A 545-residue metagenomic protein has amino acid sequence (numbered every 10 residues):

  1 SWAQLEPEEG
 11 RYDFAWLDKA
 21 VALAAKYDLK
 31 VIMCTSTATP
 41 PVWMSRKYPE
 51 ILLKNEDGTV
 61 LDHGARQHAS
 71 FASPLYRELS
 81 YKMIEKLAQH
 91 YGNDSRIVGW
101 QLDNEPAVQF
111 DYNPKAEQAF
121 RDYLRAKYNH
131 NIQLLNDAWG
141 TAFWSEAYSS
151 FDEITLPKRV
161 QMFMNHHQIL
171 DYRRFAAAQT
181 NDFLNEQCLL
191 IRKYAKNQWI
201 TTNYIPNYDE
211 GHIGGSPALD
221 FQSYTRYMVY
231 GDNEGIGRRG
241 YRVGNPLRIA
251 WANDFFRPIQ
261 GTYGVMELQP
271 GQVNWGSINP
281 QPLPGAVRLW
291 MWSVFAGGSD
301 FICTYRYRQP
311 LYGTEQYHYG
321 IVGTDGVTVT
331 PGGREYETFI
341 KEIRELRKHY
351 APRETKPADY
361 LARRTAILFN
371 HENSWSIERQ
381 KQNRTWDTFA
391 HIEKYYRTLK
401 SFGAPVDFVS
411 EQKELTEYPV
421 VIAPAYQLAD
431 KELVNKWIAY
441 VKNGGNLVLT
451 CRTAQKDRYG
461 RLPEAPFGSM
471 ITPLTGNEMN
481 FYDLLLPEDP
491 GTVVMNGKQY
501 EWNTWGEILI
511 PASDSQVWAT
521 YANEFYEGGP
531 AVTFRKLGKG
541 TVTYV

Functional and structural regions predicted by a protein language model:
S1, W16-A38, P217, F221-Q222 (+3 more regions): Catalytic domains of carbohydrate-active enzymes, especially glycoside hydrolases
S1-D62, I84-A88, E186-Y194, Q427-L428: Aromatic-lined substrate-binding rim segments of carbohydrate-active enzymes
W2-A15, L61-Y81, D103-D111, N165-D182 (+5 more regions): The substrate-binding groove and active-site-proximal loops of carbohydrate-active enzymes, especially glycoside
A24, L87, W100, N131 (+8 more regions): Conserved, mostly hydrophobic/aromatic
A25-V31, N93-V98, A195-W199, A218-D220 (+5 more regions): Short, well-ordered coil/turn segments that N-cap beta-strands
S45-P49, L53-W251: Polysaccharide-binding and catalytic clefts of secreted carbohydrate-active enzymes
T201-K394, N477, F481-P490, V494-N496 (+4 more regions): Hydrophobic targeting/anchoring helices
P424-V545: A conserved amphipathic helix/loop scaffold that creates a polar/acidic microenvironment used either to coordinate
